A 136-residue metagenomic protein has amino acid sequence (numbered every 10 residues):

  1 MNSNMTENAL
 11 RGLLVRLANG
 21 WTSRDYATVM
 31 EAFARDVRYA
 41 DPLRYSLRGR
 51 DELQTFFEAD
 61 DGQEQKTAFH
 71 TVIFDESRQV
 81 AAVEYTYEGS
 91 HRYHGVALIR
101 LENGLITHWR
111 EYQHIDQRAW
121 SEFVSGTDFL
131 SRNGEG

Functional and structural regions predicted by a protein language model:
M1-E31, R35, T127-G136: Short, low-complexity N-terminal intrinsically disordered segments enriched in polar/charged residues
N2-M5, Q54-G136: A beta-strand edge to alpha-helix "cap/lid" segment located at domain peripheries
T6-E7, G20, P42, G95-A97: Short, charged low-complexity linear motifs
G12, R48-D51: Generic recognition of short, well-ordered alpha-helical interface segments
W21, D25, D41, D61-E64 (+1 more regions): Short coil/turn residues that cap or connect secondary-structure elements
M30, A40-D41, A68-H70: Short, hydrophobic secondary-structure boundary micro-motifs
M30, R50-Q54: Short, well-structured alpha-helical segments
V37-L47, D60: A short gly/proline-enriched turn/hairpin at secondary-structure junctions
